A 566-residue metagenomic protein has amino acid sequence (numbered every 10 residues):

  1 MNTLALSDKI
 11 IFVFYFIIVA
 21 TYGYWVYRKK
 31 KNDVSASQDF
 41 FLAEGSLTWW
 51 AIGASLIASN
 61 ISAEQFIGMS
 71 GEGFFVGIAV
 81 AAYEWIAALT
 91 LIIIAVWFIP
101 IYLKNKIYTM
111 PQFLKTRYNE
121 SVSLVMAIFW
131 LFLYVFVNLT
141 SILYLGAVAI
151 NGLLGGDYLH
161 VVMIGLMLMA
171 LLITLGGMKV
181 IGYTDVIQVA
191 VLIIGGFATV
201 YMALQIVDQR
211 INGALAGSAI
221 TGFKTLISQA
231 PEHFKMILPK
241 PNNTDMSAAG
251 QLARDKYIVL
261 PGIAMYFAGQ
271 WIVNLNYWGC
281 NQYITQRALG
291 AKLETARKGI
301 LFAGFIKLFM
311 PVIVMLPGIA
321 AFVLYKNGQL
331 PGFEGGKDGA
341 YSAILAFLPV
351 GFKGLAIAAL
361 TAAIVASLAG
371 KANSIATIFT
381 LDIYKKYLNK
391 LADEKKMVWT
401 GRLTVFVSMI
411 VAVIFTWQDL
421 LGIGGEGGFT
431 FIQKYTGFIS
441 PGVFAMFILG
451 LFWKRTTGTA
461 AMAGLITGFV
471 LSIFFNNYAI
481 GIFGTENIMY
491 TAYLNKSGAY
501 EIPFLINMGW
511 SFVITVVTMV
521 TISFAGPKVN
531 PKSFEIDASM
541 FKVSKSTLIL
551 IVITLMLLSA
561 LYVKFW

Functional and structural regions predicted by a protein language model:
M1-W566: Membrane-embedded helix-loop-helix hairpins and adjacent transmembrane boundary segments in multi-pass transporters
